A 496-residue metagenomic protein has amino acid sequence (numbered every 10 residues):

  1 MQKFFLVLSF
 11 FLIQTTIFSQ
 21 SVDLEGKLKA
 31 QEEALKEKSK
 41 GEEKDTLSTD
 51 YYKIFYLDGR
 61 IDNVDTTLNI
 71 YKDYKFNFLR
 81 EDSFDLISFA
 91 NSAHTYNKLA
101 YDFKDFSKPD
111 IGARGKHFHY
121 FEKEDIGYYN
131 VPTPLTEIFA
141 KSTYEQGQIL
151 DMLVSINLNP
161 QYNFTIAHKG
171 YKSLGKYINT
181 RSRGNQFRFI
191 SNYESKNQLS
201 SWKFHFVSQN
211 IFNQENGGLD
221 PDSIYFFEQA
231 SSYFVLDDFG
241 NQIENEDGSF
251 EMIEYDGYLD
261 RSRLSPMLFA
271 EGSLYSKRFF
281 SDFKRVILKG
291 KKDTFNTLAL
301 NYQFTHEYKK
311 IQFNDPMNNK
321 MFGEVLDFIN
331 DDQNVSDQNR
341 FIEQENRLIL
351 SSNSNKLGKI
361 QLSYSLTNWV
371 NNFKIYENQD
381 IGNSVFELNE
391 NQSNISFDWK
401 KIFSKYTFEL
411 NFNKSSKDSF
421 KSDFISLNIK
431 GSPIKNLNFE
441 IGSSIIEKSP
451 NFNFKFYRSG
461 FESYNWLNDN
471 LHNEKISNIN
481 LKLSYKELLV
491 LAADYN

Functional and structural regions predicted by a protein language model:
M1-E25, S200: Bacterial Sec-dependent N-terminal signal peptides
I17-F76, R80, F234-S249: Sec-dependent signal peptide cleavage junction
S39, S232-L259, R278-D282, D293-Y308 (+1 more regions): The feature marks either
T46, L57-L158, I243, E251 (+7 more regions): Outer-membrane beta-barrel initiation region
D82-S83, L174-Q186, I190-Y275, N436-N496: Outer-membrane beta-barrel translocator/channel fold
N130-I178, S182-F187, S200: Outer-membrane beta-barrel translocator/receptor signature
V131-T133, F269, S273-M317, D331-N496: Exposed, low-structure sequence patches enriched in small/polar residues
T143, N159, A167-S173, V207-Q209 (+3 more regions): An acidic- and aromatic-residue-enriched active-site/binding cleft used to recognize and process polar
